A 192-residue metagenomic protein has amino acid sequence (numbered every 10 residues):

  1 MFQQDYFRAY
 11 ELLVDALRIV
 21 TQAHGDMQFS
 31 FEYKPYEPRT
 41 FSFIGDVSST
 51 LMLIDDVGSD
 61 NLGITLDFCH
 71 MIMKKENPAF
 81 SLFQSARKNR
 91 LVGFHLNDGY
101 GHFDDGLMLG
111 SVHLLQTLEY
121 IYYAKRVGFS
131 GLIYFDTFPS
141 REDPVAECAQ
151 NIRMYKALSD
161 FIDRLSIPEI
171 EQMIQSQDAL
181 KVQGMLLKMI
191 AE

Functional and structural regions predicted by a protein language model:
M1-G63, M73, V182-A191: Active-site acidic/histidine proton-transfer and metal-coordination neighborhood in alpha/beta enzyme cores
Q3-Q4, T40-L51, H70-S130, F138-A149: Gly/Pro-rich active-site loop or hairpin
R8-D15, Q116-T117, N151-A157: Short, structured secondary-structure boundary patches
A16-A23, M52-D60, Q84-K88, Y123-V127 (+1 more regions): Alpha-helical structural signal in soluble globular domains
F29-F31, L62-L66, V92-L96, G131-D136: Hydrophobic faces of well-ordered beta-strands that scaffold small-molecule active sites in alpha/beta enzyme cores
P144-S166: C-terminal helical cap(s) of enzyme catalytic domains, especially alpha/beta-barrels
S159-E192: Extended, intrinsically disordered, low-complexity segments
